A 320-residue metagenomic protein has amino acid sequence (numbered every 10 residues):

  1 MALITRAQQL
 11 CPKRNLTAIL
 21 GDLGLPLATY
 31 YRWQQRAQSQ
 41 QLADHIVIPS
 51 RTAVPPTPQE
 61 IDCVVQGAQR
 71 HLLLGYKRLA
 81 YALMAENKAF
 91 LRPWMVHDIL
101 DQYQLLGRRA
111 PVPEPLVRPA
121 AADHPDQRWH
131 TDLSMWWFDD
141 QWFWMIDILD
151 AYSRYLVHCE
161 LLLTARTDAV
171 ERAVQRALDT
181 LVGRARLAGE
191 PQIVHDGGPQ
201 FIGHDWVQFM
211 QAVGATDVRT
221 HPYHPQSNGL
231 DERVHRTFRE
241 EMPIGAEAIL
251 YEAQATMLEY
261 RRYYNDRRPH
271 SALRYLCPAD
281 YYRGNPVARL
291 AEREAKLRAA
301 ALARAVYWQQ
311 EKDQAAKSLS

Functional and structural regions predicted by a protein language model:
M1-R14, I61-R70: Short, amphipathic alpha-helical "recognition" segments used to contact nucleic acids or chromatin
A7-L10, G67, E86, E241-G245: Alpha-helix C-capping/helix-to-loop hinge sites
N15-D22, L79: Short alpha-helical "recognition helix" segments of helix-turn-helix
I19-R36: Structured, charged N-terminal subsegments at the starts of enzyme catalytic cores and at intra-chain domain/subunit
Y31-R128, P225, Y282-A288: Basic, flexible linker segments flanking DNA-binding modules in nucleic acid-interacting mobile-element proteins
S50, Q211-V213, T237-S320: C-terminal domain-tail junction helix/linker
A89-P93, D98-R109, L116-M145, A151-Y263: RNase H-like DDE/DDD metal-dependent nuclease/strand-transfer catalytic core used by mobile genetic elements
